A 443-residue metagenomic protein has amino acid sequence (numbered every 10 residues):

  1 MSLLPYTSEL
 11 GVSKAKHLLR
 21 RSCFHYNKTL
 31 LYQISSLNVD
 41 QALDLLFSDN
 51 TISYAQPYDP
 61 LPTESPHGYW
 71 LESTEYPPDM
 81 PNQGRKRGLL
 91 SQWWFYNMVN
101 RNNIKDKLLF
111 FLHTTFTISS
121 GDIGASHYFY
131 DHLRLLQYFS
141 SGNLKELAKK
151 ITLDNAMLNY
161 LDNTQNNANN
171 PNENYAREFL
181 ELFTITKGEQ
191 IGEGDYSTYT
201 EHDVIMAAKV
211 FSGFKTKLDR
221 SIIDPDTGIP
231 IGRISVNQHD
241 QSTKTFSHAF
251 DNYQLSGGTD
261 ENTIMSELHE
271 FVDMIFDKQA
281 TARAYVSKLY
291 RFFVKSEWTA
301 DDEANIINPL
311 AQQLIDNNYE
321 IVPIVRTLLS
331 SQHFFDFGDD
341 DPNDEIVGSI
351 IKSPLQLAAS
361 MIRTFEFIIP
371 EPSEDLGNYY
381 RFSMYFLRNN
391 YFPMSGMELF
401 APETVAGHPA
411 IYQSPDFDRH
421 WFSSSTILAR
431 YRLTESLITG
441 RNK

Functional and structural regions predicted by a protein language model:
S2-K28, K278-N317, V325-K443: Flexible, low-complexity segments enriched for small/polar residues
K14, Y26-F139, I222, G228-I229: N-terminal accessory alpha/beta regions
T29-Y32, A55-D59, D122-S126, L158-T164 (+5 more regions): Short, solvent-exposed loop/turn and secondary-structure capping segments
S65, T198, D203-S266: Long, well-ordered, tryptophan-enriched scaffold segments
I104-G121, L153-M157, I185, V210-F214 (+3 more regions): Glycine-rich, acidic and aromatic/proline-enriched surface loops and short helix-turn segments that act as binding
A125-R134, L153-L158, E173-L182, A304-N308: Short, conserved phosphate-binding/catalytic loop or strand-edge motifs used in phosphoryl-/nucleotidyl-transfer
N155-I223: Activity-critical C-terminal alpha-helical subdomain
